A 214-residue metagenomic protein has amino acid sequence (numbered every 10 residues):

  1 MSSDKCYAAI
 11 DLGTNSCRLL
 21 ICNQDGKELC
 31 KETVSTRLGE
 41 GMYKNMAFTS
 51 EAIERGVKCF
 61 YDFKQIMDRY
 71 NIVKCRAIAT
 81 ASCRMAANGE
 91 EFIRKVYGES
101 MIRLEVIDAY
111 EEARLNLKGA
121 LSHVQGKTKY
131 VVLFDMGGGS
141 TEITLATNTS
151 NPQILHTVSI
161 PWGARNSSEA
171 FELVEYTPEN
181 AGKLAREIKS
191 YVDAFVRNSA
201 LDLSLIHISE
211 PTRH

Functional and structural regions predicted by a protein language model:
S2-S3, D108-V132, N198: Conserved phosphate-binding catalytic cores of ATP/NTP-utilizing and phosphoryl-transfer enzymes
S3-E28, T128-H156: Gly/Thr-rich phosphate-binding beta-strand-loop-beta motif of the actin/hexokinase/Hsp70
N15-E51, T149-N180: Short glycine-rich, Thr/Ser-proximal phosphate-binding strand/loop in the N-terminal lobe of ATP-dependent enzymes
C30-L121: N-terminal phosphate-binding loop and flanking beta/alpha elements of the actin-like ATPase fold
I72, T128-K129, S204: Short, high-confidence coil segments that cap the C-terminus of an alpha-helix and link into the following beta-strand
S82-A86, M136-E142, S209: Gly/Ser/Thr-rich loops at beta-strand to alpha-helix junctions that form or flank small-molecule/cofactor-binding
E172-L205: ATP/pyrophosphate-binding catalytic subdomain of soluble kinases
L203-H214: Residue-level detector of conserved catalytic or cofactor/ligand-binding positions in enzyme active sites
